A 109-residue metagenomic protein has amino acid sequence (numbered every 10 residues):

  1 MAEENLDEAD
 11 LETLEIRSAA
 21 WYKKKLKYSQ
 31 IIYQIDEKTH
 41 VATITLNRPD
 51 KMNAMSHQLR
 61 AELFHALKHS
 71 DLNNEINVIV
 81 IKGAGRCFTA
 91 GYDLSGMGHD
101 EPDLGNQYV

Functional and structural regions predicted by a protein language model:
A2-A84: Conserved CoA-thioester-binding segment of acyl-CoA-metabolizing enzymes
D10-L11, G83-V109: Glycine- (often His-adjacent) and acidic-residue-rich active-site loop that binds/positions the CoA thioester
